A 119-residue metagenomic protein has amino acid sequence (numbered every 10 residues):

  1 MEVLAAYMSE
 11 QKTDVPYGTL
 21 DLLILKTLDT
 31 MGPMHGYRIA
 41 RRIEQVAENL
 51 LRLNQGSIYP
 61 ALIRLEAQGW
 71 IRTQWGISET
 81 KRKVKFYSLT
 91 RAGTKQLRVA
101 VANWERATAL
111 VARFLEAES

Functional and structural regions predicted by a protein language model:
M1-E10, Y87: A positively charged, amphipathic N-terminal helix/segment that binds anionic biomolecules
E2-A6, K95-S119: Amphipathic alpha-helical dimerization/coiled-coil segments that flank or bridge DNA-binding/regulatory modules
E10-T13, W75-G76: Short beta-strand/turn micro-motifs at beta-sheet edges
D14-S57: N-terminal helix-turn-helix DNA-binding core of bacterial DNA-binding proteins
I58-L65: Basic amphipathic alpha-helical segments that dock to polyanions
E66-K83, S88: Beta-hairpin "wing" of winged helix-turn-helix
L89-G93: Accessory beta->alpha helical hairpin/"wing" motif in late/C-terminal subdomains of nucleic-acid enzymes
